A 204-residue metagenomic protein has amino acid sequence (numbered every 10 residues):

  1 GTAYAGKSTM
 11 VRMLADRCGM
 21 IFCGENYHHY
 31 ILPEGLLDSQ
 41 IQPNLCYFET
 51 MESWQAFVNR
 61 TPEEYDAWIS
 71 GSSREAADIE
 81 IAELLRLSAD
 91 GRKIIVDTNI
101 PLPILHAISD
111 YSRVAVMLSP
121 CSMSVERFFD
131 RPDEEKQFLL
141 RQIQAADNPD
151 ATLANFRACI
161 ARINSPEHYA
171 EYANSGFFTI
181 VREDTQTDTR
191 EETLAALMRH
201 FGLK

Functional and structural regions predicted by a protein language model:
G1-A3: P-loop (Walker A) phosphate-binding loop of NTP-binding proteins
S8: Walker A/P-loop
C18-L36: Short beta-strand-centered segment that lines the nucleotide-binding/catalytic pocket of NTP-utilizing
H28-Y30, I100-L102, L118-V125, Q186-T187: Conserved nucleotide-binding/hydrolysis micro-motifs of P-loop NTPases
I31-K93, I100: ATP-dependent small-molecule kinase phosphotransfer cores that center on conserved nucleotide phosphate-binding segments
S109-D147: Conserved phosphate-donor/acceptor-positioning beta-strand/loop module used by diverse small-molecule
R162-K204: NTP-dependent small-molecule kinase module
